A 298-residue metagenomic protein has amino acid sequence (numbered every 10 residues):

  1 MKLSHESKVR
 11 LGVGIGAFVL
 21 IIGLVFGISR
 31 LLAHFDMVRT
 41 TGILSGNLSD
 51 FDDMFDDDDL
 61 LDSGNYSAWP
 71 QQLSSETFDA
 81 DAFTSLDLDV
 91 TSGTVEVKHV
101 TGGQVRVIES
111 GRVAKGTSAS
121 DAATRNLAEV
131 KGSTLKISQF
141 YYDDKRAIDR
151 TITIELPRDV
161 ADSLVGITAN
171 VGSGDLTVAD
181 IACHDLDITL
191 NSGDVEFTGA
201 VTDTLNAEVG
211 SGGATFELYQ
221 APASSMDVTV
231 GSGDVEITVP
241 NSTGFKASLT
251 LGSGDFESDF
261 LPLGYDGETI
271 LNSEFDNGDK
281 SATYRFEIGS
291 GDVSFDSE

Functional and structural regions predicted by a protein language model:
M1-V9: N-terminal Lys/Arg-rich, disordered targeting/topogenic segments
G12-R30: Hydrophobic membrane-insertion alpha-helices, especially the h-region of bacterial N-terminal signal peptides
I28-K131, A147-A161, L176-D180, I237-P240 (+1 more regions): Short linear S-[DN]-x-LW-Φ motif typified by the pepsin-like aspartic protease active-site region
Y66-A68, T84-T91, R106-I108, T134-S138 (+7 more regions): Well-ordered beta-strand segments characteristic of repetitive beta-sheet solenoids
T91, D159, N170-G172, A179 (+3 more regions): Tandem-repeat architecture and repeat-register "anchor" residues
V107, V130-F140, E268-N277: Generic recognition of long tandem-repeat/solenoid scaffolds
A161, A179-D185, T202, L218-A221: Intrinsically disordered, low-complexity Ser/Thr/Pro-rich tracts
T198-E298: Short, surface-exposed interaction patches in beta-rich subdomains that mediate adhesion/assembly near membranes
